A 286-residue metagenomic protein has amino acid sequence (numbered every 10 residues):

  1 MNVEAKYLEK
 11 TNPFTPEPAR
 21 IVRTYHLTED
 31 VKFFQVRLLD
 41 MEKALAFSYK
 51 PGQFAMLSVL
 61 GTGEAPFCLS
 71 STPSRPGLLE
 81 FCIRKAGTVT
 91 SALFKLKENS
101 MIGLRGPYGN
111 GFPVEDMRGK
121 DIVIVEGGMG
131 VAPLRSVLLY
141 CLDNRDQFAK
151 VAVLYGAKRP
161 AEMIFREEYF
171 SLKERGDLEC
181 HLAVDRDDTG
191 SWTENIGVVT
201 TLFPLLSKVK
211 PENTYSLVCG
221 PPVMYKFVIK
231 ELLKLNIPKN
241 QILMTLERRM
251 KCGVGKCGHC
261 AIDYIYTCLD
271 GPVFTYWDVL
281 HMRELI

Functional and structural regions predicted by a protein language model:
V3-S100, K158-R159: Ferredoxin-reductase
Q35-R37, C82, R105, V125 (+1 more regions): Beta-strand residues in well-ordered beta-sheet regions across diverse protein folds
T88-K251: FNR/FR-type flavoprotein reductase catalytic core
V223, E247-P272: Local cysteine-cluster metal-coordination motifs and their immediate loop/turn environment, predominantly Fe-S cluster
G258, D263, F274-I286: Short Fe-S-cluster ligation motifs
